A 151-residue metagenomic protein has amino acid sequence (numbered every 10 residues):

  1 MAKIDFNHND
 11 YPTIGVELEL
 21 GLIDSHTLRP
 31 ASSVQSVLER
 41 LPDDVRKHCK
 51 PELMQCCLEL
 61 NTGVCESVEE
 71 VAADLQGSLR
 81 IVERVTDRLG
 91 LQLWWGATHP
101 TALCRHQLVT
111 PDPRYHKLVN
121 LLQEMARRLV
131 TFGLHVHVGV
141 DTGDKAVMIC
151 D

Functional and structural regions predicted by a protein language model:
M1-F132: Terminal catalytic/cofactor-binding subdomain
C65-V68, G139, G143: Short strand->helix junction
P111, D141-D151: Loop-rich catalytic cores of soluble enzymes, especially ATP-dependent carboxylate-amine ligases and other
V136: An acidic/histidine-cluster motif and surrounding catalytic segment that typifies divalent-metal-assisted enzyme active
